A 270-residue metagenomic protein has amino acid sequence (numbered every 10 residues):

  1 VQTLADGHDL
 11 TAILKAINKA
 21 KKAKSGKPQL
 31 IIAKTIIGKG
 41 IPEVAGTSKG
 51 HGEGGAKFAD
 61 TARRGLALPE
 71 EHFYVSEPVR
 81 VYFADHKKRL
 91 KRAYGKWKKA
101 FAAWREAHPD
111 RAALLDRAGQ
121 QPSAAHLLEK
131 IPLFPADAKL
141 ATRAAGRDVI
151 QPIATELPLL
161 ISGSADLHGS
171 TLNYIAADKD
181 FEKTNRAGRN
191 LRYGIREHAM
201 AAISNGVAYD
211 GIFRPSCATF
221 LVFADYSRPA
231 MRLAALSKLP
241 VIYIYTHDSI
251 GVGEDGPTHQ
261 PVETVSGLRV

Functional and structural regions predicted by a protein language model:
V1-D85, G256, P261-V265, R269-V270: Glycine-rich ThDP/TPP pyrophosphate-binding loop and its adjacent helix/strand module within ThDP-dependent enzymes
T3, R80-V81, D85-V270: Thiamine diphosphate
